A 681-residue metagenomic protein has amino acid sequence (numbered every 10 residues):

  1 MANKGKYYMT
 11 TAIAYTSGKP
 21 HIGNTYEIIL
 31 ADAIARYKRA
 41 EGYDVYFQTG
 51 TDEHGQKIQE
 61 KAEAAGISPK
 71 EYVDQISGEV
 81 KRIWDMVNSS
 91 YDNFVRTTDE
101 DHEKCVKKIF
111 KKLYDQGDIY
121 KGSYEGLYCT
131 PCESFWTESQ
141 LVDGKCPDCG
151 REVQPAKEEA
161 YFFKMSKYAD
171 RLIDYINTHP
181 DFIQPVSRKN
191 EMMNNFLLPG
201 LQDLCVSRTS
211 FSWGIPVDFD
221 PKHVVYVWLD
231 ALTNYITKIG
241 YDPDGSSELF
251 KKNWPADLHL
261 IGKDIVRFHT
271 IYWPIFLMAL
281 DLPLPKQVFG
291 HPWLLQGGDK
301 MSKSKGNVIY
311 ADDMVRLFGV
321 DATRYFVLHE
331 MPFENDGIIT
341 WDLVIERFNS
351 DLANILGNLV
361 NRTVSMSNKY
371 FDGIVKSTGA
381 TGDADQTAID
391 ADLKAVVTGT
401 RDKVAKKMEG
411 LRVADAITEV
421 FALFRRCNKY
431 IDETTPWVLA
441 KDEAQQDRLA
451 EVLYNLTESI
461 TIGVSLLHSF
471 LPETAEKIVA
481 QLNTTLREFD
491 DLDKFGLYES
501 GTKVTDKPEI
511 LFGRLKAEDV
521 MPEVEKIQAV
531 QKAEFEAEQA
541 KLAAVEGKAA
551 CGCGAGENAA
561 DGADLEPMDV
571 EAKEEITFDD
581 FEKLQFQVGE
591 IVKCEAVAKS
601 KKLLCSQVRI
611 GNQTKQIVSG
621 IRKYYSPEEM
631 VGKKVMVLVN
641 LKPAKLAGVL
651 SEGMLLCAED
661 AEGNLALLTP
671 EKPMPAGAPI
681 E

Functional and structural regions predicted by a protein language model:
M1-N3, Y37-D44, A64-A65, P69 (+8 more regions): Secondary-structure transition/capping motifs at alpha-helix termini and the adjoining loop/turn into the next element
A2-I76, V95-F110, D115, C132 (+5 more regions): N-terminal catalytic cores of NTP/NDP-binding nucleotidyl/phosphoryl-transfer enzymes
A2-T49, D101-C105, C149, P155-K369 (+1 more regions): Structured secondary-structure scaffolds
S77-D92: A glycine-rich helix N-cap at a beta->alpha junction
Q116-A169, I173: Cys/His-rich short segments
K121, E330, D342-A380, V396-V504 (+1 more regions): Helix-rich, typically C-terminal accessory recognition domains appended to large enzymatic cores
A475-D580: Intrinsic disorder at enzyme termini
V545-E681: Phosphate-backbone binding interfaces of nucleic-acid-interacting proteins
